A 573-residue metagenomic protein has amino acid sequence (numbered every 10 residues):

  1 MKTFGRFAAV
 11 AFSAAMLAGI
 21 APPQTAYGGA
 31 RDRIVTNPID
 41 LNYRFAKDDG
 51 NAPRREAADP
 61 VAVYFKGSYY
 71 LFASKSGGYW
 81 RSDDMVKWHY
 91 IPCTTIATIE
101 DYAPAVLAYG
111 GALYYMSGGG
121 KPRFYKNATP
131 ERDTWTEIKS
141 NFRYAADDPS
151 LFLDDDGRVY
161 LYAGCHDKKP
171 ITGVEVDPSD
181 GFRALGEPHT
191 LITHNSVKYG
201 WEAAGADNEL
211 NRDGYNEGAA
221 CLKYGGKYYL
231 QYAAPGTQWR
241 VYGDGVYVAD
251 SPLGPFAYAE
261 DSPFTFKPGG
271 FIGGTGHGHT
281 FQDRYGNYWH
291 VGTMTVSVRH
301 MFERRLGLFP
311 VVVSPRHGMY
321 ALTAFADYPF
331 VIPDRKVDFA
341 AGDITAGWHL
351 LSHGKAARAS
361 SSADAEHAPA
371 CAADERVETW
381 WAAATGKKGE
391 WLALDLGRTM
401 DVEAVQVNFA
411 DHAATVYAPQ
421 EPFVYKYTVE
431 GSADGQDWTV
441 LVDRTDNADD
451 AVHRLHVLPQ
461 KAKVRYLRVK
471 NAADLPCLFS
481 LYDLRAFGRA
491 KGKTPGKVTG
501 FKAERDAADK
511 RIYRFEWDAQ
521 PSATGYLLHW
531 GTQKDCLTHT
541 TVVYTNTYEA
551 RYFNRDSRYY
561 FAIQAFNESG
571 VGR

Functional and structural regions predicted by a protein language model:
Y27-N211, K223-Y229, A233-G270, Y285 (+1 more regions): Beta-rich carbohydrate-recognition and catalytic domains
T172-A184, F339-D374: Predominantly extracellular/luminal regions of secreted and cell-surface proteins, especially disulfide-bonded
G245, Y425, R454-L455, Y544-E549: Short S/T/G- and acidic-enriched coil/turn segments that sit immediately N-terminal to beta-strands in beta-sandwich
D374-V440, V452-K497, D518, R555 (+1 more regions): Aromatic, loop-rich ligand-recognition surfaces of beta-strand-rich domains
T445-A448, T540-T545: Short beta-strand segments within Ig-like beta-sandwich modules, predominantly Fibronectin type-III
R511-A523: Conserved aromatic anchor
S522-V542: Extracellular low-complexity, O-glycosylation-prone stalks/linkers
A550-G572: Beta-strand-rich modules
